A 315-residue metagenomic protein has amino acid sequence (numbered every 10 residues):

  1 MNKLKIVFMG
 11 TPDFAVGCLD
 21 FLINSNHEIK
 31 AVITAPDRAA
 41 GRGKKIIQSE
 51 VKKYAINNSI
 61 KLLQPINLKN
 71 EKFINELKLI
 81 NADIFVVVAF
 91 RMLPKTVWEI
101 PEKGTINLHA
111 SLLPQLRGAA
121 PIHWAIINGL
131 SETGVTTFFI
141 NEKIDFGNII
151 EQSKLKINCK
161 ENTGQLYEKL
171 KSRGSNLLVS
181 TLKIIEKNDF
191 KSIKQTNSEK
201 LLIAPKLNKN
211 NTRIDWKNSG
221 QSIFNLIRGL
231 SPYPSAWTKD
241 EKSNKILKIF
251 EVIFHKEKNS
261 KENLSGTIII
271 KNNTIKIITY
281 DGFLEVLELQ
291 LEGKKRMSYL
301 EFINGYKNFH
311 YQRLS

Functional and structural regions predicted by a protein language model:
M1-R42: N-terminal Rossmann-like dinucleotide-binding module
K3-L4, N24-S25, A35, I84-I203 (+1 more regions): Donor/substrate-binding cores of folate-linked one-carbon enzymes
R38-N58: N-terminal beta-loop-helix "entrance" segment that forms/cooperates in small-molecule cofactor or anionic ligand
L63-K72: Glycine-rich, highly charged phosphate/nucleotide-binding loops
E71-N81: Short amphipathic alpha-helix with an adjacent loop that forms part of the alpha/beta core around
S198-S315: Internal anion-binding site segments
